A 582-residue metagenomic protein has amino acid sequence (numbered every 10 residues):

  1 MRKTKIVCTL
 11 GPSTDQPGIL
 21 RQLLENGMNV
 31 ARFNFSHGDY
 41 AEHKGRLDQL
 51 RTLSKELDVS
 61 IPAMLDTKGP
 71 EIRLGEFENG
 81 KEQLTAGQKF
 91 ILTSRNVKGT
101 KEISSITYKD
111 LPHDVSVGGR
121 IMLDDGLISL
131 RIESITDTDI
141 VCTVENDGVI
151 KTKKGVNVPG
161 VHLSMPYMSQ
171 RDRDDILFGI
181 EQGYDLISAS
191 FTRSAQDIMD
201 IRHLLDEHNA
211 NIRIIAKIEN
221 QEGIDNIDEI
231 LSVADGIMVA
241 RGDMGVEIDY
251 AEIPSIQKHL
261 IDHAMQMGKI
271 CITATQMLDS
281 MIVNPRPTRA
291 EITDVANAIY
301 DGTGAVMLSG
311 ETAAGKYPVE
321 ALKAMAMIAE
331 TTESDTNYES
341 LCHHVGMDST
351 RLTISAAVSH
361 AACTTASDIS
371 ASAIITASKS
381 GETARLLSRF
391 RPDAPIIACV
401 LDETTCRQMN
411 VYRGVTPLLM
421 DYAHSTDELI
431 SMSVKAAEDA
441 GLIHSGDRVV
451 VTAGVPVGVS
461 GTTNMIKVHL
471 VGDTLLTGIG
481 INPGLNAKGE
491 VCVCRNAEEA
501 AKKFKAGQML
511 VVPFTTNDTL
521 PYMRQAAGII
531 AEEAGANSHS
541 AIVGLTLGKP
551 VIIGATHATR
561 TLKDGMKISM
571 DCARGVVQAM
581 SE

Functional and structural regions predicted by a protein language model:
K3, C8-S13, E42, V161 (+2 more regions): Conserved alpha/beta-domain cores
K5-V7, V30-R32, S60-M64, K89 (+7 more regions): Structural preference for beta-strand elements that scaffold enzyme active sites
T9, N34, D66, G118 (+8 more regions): Conserved, mostly hydrophobic/aromatic
L10-P12, N29-Y40, L186-F191, I237-I248 (+1 more regions): Glycine-rich phosphate-binding active-site loops on the catalytic face of alpha/beta enzymes
G38-E42, R46, A394-P395, C399-L429 (+1 more regions): Feature captures the catalytic cores and cofactor-binding loops of soluble hydro-lyases/lyases that act on carboxylate
K44-R51, T312-D335, K467-H469: C-terminal helical cap(s) of enzyme catalytic domains, especially alpha/beta-barrels
P70-S169, A436, L442-E498, Q525-A526 (+1 more regions): Acidic, glycine-rich flexible loop/linker segments
L352-H360, T364-A366, V468-Y522: Protease-associated
